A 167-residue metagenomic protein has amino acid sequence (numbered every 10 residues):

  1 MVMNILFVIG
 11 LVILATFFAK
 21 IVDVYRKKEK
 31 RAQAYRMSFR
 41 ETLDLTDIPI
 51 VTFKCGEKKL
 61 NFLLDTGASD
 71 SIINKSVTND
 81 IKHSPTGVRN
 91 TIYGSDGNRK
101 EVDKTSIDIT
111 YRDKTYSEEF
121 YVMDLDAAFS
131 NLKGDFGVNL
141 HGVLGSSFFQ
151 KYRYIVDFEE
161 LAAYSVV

Functional and structural regions predicted by a protein language model:
M1-V167: Pepsin/retropepsin-fold aspartyl endopeptidases
